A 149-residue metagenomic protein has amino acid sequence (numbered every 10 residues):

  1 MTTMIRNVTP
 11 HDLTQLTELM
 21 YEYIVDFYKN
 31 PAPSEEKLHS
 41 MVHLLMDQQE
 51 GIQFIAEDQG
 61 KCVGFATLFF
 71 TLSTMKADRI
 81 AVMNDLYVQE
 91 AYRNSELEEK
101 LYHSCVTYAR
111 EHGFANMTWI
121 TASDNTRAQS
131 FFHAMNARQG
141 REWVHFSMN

Functional and structural regions predicted by a protein language model:
M4-E18: A short beta-loop-alpha structural element at the N-terminal edge of CoA-dependent acyl/N-acetyltransferase catalytic
Y21-H43: Conserved GNAT-fold acetyl-CoA-binding loop/helix
H43-I55, V82: A short helix-loop-beta-strand connector motif used in the catalytic cores of GNAT acetyltransferases and, in some
I55, K61-F70: Conserved beta-strand in the GNAT
T71-M83, R93, Q139-R141: A conserved beta-turn-beta hairpin within the catalytic core of GNAT-like acetyltransferases that forms part
V88, N94-T107, A134: Conserved acetyl-CoA-binding loop-helix of GNAT-fold acetyltransferases
E99, S123-E142: Conserved active-site alpha-helix within GNAT-family acetyltransferase domains
R110-I120: Conserved GNAT acetyl-CoA-binding A-motif
